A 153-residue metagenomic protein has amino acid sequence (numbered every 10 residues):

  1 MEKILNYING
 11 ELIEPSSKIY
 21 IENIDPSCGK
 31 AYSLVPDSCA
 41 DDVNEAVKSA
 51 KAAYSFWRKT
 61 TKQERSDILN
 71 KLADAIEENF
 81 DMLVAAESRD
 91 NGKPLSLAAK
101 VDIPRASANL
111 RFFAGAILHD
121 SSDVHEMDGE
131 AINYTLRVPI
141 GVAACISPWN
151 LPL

Functional and structural regions predicted by a protein language model:
M1-C28: Hydrophobic face of amphipathic alpha-helices that form TPR/SEL1-like repeat modules and related alpha-solenoid
G10, P26-N91: N-terminal alpha-helical segment of soluble enzymes
E22, L34, A86, L97 (+1 more regions): Conserved beta-strand positions that form and line the central face of beta-propeller blades
Y32, W57, L110-F113, W149: Tryptophan-centric aromatic hotspots in well-structured domains and transmembrane helices
K48, N70-F80, K93-D120: Long amphipathic alpha-helix in the N-terminal Rossmann-like dinucleotide-binding domain of NAD(P)-dependent
A86-P94, V124-E130: Short linear capping/connector segments at secondary-structure termini
D123-L153: Conserved small-residue-rich beta-alpha loop and adjacent elements that most often cradle the phosphate/pyrophosphate
